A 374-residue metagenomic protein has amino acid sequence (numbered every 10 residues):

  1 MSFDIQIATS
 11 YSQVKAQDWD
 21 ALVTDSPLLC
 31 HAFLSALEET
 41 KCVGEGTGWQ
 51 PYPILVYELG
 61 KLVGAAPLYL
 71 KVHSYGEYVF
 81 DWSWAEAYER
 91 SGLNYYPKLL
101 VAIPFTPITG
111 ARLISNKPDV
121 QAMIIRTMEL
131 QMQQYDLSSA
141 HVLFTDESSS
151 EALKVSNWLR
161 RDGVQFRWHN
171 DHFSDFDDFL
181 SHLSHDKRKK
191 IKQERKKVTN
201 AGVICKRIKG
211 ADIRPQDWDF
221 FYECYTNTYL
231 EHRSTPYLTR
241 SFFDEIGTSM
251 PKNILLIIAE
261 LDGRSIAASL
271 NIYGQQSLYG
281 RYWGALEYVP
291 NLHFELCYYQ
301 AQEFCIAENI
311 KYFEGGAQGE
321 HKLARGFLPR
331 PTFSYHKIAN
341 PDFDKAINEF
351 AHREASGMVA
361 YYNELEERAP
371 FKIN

Functional and structural regions predicted by a protein language model:
M1-N374: N-acyltransferase acceptor-side catalytic subdomain
